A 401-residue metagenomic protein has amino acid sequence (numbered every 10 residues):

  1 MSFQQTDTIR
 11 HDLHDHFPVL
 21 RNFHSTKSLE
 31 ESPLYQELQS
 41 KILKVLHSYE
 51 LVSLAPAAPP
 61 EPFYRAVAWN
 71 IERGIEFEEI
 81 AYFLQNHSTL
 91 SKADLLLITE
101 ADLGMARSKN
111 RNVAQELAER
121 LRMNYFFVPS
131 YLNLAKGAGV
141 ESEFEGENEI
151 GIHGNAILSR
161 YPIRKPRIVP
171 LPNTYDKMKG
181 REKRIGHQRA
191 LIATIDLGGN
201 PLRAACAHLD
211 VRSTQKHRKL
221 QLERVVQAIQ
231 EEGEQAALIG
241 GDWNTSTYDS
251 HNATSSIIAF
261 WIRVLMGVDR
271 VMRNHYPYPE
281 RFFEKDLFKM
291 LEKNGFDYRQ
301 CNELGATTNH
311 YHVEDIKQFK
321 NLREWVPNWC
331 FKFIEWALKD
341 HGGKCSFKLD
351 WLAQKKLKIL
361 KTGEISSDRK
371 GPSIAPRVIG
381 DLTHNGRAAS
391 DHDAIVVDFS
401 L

Functional and structural regions predicted by a protein language model:
M1-V52, I168, I229-E232, A237-L238 (+1 more regions): Metal-dependent phosphoester-hydrolase catalytic domains
F3-A58, A101-P201: Structured beta-strand-rich core segments of catalytic domains in phosphoester-bond hydrolases
E61, V67, E78-N86, L90-A93 (+8 more regions): C-terminal or late-domain output modules
R65-I71, L84-N110, S130, L158 (+6 more regions): Active-site beta-strand/loop signature of hydrolases that rely on acidic residues for catalysis
E72-E78, L103-S108, K183-I185, T214-K216 (+1 more regions): Acidic-and-aromatic substrate-binding clefts and catalytic sites of carbohydrate-active enzymes
G74-E76, L103-A106, N133-K136, D176 (+3 more regions): Active-site environment of divalent metal-dependent phosphoester hydrolases
E76, I80, V113, L117 (+2 more regions): Stable alpha-helical elements in mature extracytoplasmic
E79-A81, K109-R111, G137-E141, P170 (+4 more regions): Short aromatic-enriched loop/helix-cap "lid" or pocket-rim segments at secondary-structure transitions that line
